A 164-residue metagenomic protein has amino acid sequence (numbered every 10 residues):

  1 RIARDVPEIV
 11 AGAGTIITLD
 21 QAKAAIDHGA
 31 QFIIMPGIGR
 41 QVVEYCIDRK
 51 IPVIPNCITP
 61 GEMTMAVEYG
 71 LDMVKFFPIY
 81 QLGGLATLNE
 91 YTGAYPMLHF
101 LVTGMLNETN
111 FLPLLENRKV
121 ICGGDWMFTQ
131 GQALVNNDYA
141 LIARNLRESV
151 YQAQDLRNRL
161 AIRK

Functional and structural regions predicted by a protein language model:
R1-R4, K23-I26, V43-D48, V67 (+2 more regions): Surface-exposed amphipathic alpha-helices with a cationic face
D5-E8, I26-I33, D48-I54, E68-M73 (+2 more regions): Glycine-enriched alpha-helix->loop->beta-strand junction motifs that scaffold or abut catalytic
I9-I17, A30-I38, P52-T59, M63 (+2 more regions): Catalytic beta/alpha-barrel core
A13-G14, V102-M105, C122-W126: Glycine-rich beta-strand-to-loop/alpha-helix junction loops that act as flexible
T18-H28, G61-G70, A86, L106-C122: Catalytic cores of alpha/beta
Q21, I26-G29, R49, V67-L88 (+1 more regions): Glycine/Thr-rich beta-alpha phosphate-binding loop at enzyme active sites
P36-V42, K75-G84, R118-E148: Glycine-rich phosphate-binding active-site loops on the catalytic face of alpha/beta enzymes
C46-I51, L115, G131-K164: C-terminal helical cap(s) of enzyme catalytic domains, especially alpha/beta-barrels
